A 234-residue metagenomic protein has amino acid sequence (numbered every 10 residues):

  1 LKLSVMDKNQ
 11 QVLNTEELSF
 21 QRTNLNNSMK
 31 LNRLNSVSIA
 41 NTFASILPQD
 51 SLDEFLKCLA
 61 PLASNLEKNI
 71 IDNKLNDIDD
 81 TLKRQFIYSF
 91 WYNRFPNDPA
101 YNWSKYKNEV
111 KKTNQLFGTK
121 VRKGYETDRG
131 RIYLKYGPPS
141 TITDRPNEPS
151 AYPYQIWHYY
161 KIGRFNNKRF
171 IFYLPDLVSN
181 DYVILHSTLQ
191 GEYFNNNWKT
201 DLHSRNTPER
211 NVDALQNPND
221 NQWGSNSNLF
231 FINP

Functional and structural regions predicted by a protein language model:
L1-M6: A short tyrosine-centered beta-strand micro-motif
K8-Q10: Short, solvent-exposed loop/turn segments at the edges of extracellular beta-sandwich modules
V12-E17, Q21-N27, N35-P234: Residues within mature, well-folded domains
